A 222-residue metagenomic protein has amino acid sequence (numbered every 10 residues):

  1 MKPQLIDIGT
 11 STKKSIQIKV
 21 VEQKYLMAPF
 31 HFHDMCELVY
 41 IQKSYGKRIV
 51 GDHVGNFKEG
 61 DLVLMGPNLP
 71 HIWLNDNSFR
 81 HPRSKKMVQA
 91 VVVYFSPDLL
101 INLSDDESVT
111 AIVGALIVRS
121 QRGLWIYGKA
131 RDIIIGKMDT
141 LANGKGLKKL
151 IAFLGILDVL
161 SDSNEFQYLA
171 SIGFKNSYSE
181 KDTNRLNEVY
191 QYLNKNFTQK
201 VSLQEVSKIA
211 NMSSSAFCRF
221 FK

Functional and structural regions predicted by a protein language model:
M1-L64, L69-I72, D76: Generic protein-terminus/edge-of-domain signal
K2-S11, P67-G136: A hydrophobic/aromatic-rich effector-binding and dimerization subdomain of bacterial HTH-type transcriptional regulators
F32, L150, S179-T183: Short, solvent-exposed loop/helix junctions and linker helices that flank or host conserved functional motifs
H33-M35, V88, F153: A general secondary-structure signal for short beta-strands and their flanking turns/coil in non-transmembrane regions
G51, S96, N194: Residue-level recognition of the GNAT/N-acetyltransferase active site
S78, G146, F197-T198: Short, flexible helix-adjacent loops and helix caps
D106-S177: An amphipathic alpha-helical interaction segment
F166-D182, E188-K222: Basic/polar phosphate-binding segments, predominantly the helix-turn-helix DNA-binding elements of transcriptional
